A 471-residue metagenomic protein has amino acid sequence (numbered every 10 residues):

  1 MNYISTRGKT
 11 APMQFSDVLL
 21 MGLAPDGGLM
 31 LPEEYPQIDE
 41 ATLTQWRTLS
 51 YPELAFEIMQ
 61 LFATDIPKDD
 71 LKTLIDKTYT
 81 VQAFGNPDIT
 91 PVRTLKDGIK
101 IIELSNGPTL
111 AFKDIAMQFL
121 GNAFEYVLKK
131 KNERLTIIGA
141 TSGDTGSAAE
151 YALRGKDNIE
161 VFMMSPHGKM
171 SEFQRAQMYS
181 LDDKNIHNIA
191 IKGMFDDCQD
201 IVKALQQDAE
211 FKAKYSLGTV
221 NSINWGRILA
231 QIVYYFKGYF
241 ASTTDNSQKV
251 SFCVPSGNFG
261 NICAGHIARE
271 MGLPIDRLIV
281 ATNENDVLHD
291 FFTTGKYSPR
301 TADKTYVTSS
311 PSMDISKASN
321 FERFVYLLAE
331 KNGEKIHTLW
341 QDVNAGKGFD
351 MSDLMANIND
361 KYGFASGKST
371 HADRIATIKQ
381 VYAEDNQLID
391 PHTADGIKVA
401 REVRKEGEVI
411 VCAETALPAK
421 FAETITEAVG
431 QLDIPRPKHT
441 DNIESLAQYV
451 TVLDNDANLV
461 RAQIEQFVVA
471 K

Functional and structural regions predicted by a protein language model:
M1-K471: PLP-dependent amino-acid enzyme catalytic core
